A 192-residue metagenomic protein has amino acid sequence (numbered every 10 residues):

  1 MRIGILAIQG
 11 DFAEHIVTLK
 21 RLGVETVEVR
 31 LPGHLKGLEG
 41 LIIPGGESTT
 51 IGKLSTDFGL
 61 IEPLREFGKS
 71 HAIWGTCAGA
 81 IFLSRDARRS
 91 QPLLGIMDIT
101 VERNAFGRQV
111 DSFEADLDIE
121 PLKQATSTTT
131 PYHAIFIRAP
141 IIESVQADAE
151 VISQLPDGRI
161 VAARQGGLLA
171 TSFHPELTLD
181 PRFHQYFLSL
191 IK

Functional and structural regions predicted by a protein language model:
M1-T56, P63-E66, P181-Q185, S189-K192: N-terminal beta1-alpha1 cap of cysteine-dependent amidohydrolase-like domains
G10, S112, P131, R138-K192: C-terminal and late-domain segments of enzyme folds
F12, S48-T50, A80-F82, E143 (+1 more regions): Glycine-rich nucleotide phosphate-binding loop and flanking beta-alpha elements of Rossmann-like dinucleotide-binding
T26-V27, I73, L168: Hydrophobic anchor at the start of a short beta-strand that flanks the dinucleotide cofactor-binding loop
I43, G75, T171: Redox-cofactor binding/interface segments in oxidoreductases and associated redox assembly factors
S48-P121: Cysteine-nucleophile active-site neighborhood
R89-R159: Pocket-forming structural segment of enzyme catalytic cores
